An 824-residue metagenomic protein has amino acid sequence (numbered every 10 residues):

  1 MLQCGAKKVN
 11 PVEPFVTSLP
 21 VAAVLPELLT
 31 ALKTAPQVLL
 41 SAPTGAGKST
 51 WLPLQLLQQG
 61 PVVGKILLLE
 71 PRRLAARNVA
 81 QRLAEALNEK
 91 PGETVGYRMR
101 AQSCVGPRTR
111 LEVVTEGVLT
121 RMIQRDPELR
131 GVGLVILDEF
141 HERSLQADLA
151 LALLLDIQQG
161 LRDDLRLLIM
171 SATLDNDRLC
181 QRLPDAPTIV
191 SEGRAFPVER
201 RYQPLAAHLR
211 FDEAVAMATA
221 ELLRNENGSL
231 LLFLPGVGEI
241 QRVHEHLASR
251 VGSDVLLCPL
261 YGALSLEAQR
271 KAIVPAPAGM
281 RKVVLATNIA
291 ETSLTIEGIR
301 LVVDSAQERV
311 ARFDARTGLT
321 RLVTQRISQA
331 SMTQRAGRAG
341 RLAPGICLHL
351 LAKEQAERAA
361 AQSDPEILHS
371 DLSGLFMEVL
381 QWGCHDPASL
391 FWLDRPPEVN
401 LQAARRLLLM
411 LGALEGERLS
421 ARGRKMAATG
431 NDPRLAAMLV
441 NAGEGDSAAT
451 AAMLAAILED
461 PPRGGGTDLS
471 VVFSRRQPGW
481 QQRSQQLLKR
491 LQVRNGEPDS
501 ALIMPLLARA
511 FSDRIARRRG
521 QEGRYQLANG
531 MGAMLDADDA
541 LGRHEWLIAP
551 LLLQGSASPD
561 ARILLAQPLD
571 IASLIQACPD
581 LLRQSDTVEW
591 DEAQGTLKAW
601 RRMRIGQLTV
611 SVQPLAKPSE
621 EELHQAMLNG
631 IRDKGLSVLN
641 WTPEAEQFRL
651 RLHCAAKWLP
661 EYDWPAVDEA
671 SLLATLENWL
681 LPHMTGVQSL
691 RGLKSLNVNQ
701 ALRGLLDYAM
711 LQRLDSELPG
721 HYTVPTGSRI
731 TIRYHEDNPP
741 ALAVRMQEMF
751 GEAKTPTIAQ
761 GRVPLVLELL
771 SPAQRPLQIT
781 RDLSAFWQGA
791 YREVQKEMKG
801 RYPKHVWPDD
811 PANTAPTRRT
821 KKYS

Functional and structural regions predicted by a protein language model:
L2-M438, N495, L552-L553, D737-P739: P-loop NTPase motor module signature
C4, L414, S447-G532, E545-H721 (+1 more regions): Acidic, serine/threonine- and proline-rich low-complexity intrinsically disordered segments
Q124-R125, R210-F211, D314, A359-Q362 (+7 more regions): Short conserved micro-motifs at the rims of enzyme active sites and ligand-binding pockets
F196, A533, R729-T731: Short, isolated positions in well-ordered beta-strands
L535-D536, W600, I732-R733: Short capping micro-motif at the N-terminus of alpha-helices
Y722, T726-I732: Short, surface-exposed polybasic-aromatic patches that bind anionic ligands, especially phosphate groups
P740-R745, G751: Phosphate-centric recognition/catalysis
